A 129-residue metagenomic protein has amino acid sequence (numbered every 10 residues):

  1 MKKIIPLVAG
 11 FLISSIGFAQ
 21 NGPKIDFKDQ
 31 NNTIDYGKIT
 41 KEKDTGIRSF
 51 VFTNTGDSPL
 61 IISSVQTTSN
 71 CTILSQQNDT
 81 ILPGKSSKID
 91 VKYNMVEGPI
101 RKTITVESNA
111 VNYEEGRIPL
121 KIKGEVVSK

Functional and structural regions predicted by a protein language model:
M1-P23: Bacterial Sec-dependent N-terminal signal peptides
Q20-S49, S128-K129: Beta-sheet-dominated interaction scaffolds and their linkers
K43-S49, V96-I104: Short, solvent-exposed loop/turn segments enriched in Ser/Thr/Gly
F52-G56: Asparagine-centered strand-capping/turn motif at beta-strand->loop junctions
S58-V65, T103: Short, hydrophobic/aromatic beta-strand segments
T67-S75: Short, solvent-exposed loop/linker segments at beta-strand-coil boundaries, enriched for Pro/Gly and Ser/Thr
L74-M95: Intrinsically disordered, low-complexity Pro/Gly/Ser/Thr-rich segments with frequent PxxP/GP/PP motifs and embedded
P99-S128: Terminal connector regions
